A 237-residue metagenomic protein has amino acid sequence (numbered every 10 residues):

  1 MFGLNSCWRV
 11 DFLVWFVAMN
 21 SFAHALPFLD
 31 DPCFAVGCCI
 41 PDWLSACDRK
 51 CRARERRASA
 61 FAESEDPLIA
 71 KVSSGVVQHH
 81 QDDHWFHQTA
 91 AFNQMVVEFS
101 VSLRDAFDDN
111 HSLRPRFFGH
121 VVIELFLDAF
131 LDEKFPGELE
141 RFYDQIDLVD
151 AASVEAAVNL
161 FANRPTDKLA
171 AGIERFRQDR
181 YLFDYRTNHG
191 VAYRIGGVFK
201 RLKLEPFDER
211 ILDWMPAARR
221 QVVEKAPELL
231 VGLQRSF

Functional and structural regions predicted by a protein language model:
V10-V14: Acidic, Ala/Val/Gly-enriched low-complexity intrinsically disordered segments
F16-G119, I123-F126, D213-F237: An N-terminal structural lobe/cap that precedes and organizes the functional/catalytic core across diverse proteins
D83, H87, E133-P136, R201: Amphipathic alpha-helical interaction surfaces
A90, S100-A171: Active-site-proximal alpha-helical scaffolds that flank and shape metal-associated catalytic sites
Y143-V231, R235: An amphipathic alpha-helical core segment
